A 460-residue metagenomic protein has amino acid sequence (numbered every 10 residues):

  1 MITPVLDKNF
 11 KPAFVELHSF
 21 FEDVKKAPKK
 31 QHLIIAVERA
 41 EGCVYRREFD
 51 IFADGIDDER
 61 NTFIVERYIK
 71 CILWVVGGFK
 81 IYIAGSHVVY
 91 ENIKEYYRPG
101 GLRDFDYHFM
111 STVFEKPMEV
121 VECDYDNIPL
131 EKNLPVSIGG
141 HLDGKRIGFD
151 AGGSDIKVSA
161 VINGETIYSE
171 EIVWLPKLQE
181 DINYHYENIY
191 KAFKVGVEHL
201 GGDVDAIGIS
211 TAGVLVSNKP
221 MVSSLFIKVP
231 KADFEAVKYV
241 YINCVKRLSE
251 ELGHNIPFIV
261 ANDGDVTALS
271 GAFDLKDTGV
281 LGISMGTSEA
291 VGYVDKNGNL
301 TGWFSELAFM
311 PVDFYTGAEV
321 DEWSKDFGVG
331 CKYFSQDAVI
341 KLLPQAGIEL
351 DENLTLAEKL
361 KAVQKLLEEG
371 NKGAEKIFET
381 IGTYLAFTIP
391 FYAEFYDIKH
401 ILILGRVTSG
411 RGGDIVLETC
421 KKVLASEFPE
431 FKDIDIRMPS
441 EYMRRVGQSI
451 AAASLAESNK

Functional and structural regions predicted by a protein language model:
M1-G85, R103, Y107, K399 (+3 more regions): C-terminal region/appendage detector
M1-R47, N61, N92, L102 (+7 more regions): Glycine/GP-enriched mid-protein hinge/lid loop-to-helix segment characteristic of carbohydrate kinases
D54-E66, K70-V76, H87-C123, E171-E187 (+5 more regions): Glycine-rich phosphate-binding loop and adjoining helix at the ATP-binding site of ATP-dependent phosphoryl-transfer
I72-G77, Y190-A206, I389-I401: Phosphate/pyrophosphate-binding loops at sites that engage ATP/ADP/AMP, CoA/4′-phosphopantetheine, polyphosphate
K80-Y82, G144-D150, V204-G208, I259 (+3 more regions): Short glycine-aspartate micro-motif
M118-V136: Long amphipathic alpha-helical scaffold segments
K376-Y396, R406-K460: Internal alpha/beta domain cores that form substrate/cofactor-binding pockets in large enzymes and binding proteins
